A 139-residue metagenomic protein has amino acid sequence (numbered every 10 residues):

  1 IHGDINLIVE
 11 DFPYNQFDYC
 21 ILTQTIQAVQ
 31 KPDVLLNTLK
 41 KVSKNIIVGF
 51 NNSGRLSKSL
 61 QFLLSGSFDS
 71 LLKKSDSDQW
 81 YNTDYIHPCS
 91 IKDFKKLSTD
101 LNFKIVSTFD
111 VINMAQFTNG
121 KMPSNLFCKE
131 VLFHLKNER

Functional and structural regions predicted by a protein language model:
I1-E10: Conserved SAM-binding strand-loop segment of SAM-dependent methyltransferases
L7, Q27, R55: Active-site micro-motifs of SAM-dependent methyltransferase domains
E10-Y19: A short acidic, Gly/Pro-enriched loop at the edge of an enzyme's catalytic core that lines a small-molecule cofactor
D18-K31: A short SAM/SAH-binding and catalytic strip from SAM-dependent methyltransferases
Q30-K41, N45-E138: S-adenosyl-L-methionine-dependent methyltransferase catalytic module, highlighting the catalytic core
